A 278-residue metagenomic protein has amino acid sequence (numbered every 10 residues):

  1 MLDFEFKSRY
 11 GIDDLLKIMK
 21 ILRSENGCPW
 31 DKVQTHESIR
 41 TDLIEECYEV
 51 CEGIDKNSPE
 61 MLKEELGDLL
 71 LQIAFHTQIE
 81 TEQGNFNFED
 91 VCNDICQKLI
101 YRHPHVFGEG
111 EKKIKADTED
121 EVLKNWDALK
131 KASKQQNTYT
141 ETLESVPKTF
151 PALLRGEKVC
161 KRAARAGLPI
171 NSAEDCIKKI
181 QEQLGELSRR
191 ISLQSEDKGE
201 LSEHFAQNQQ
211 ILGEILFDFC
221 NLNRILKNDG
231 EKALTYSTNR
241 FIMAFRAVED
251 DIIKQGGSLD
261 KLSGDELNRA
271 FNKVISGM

Functional and structural regions predicted by a protein language model:
M1-E65, L71-M278: Flexible "arm" and connector segments at domain edges
